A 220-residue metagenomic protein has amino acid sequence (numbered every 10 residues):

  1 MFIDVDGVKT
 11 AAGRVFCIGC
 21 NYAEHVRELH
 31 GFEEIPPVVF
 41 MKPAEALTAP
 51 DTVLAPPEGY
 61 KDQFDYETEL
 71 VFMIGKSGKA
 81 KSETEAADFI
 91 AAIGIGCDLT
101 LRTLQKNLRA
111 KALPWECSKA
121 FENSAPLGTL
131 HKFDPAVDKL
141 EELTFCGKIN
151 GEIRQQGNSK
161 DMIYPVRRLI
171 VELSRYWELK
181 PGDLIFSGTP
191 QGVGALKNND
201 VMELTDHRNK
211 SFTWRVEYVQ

Functional and structural regions predicted by a protein language model:
M1-A91, T103, E217: Extended, compositionally biased flexible segments
F2-T10, N21, H25, G31-E33 (+2 more regions): Catalytic-pocket segment enriched in acidic/His residues
